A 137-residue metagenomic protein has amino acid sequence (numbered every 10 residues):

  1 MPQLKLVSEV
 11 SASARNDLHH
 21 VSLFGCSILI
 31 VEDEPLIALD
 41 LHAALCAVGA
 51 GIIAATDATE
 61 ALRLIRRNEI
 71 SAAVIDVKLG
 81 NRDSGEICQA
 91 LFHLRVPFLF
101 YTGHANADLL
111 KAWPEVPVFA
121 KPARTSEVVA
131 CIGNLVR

Functional and structural regions predicted by a protein language model:
M1-S27, L110, R124-R137: Non-catalytic signal-transmission and effector/linker regions of two-component phosphorelay proteins
E32: Conserved acidic carboxylate
L39-A43: Charged docking surfaces used in two-component/phosphorelay signaling
G49-T56, L64: Short hydrophobic/Thr-rich beta-strand motif most characteristic of the beta2 strand and flanking loop of CheY-like
D76: Active-site residues of response regulator receiver
G80: The feature encodes the CheY-like receiver
L99-Y101: Hydrophobic/aromatic residues positioned on beta-strands within the core alpha/beta folds
K121: A Lys-centered signature of the CheY-like receiver
